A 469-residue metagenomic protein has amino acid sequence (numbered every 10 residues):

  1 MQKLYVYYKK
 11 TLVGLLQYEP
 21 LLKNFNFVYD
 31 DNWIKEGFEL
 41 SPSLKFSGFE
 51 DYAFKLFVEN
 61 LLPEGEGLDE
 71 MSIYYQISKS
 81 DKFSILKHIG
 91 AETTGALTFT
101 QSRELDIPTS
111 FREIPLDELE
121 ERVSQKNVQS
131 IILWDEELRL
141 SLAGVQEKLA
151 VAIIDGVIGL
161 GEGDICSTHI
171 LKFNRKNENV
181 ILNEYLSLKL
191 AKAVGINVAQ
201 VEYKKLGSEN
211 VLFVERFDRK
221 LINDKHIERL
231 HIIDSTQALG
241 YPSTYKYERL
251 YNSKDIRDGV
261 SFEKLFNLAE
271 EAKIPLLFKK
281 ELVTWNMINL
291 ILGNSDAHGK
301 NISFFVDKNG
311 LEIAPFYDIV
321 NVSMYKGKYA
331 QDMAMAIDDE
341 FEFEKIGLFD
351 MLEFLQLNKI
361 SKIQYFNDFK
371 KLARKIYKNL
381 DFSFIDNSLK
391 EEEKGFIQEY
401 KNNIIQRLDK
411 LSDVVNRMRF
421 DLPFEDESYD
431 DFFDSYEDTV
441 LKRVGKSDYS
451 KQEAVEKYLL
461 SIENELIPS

Functional and structural regions predicted by a protein language model:
M1-S469: Phosphate/dinucleotide-binding and metal-coordinating scaffold of catalytic cores in nucleotide-dependent enzymes
